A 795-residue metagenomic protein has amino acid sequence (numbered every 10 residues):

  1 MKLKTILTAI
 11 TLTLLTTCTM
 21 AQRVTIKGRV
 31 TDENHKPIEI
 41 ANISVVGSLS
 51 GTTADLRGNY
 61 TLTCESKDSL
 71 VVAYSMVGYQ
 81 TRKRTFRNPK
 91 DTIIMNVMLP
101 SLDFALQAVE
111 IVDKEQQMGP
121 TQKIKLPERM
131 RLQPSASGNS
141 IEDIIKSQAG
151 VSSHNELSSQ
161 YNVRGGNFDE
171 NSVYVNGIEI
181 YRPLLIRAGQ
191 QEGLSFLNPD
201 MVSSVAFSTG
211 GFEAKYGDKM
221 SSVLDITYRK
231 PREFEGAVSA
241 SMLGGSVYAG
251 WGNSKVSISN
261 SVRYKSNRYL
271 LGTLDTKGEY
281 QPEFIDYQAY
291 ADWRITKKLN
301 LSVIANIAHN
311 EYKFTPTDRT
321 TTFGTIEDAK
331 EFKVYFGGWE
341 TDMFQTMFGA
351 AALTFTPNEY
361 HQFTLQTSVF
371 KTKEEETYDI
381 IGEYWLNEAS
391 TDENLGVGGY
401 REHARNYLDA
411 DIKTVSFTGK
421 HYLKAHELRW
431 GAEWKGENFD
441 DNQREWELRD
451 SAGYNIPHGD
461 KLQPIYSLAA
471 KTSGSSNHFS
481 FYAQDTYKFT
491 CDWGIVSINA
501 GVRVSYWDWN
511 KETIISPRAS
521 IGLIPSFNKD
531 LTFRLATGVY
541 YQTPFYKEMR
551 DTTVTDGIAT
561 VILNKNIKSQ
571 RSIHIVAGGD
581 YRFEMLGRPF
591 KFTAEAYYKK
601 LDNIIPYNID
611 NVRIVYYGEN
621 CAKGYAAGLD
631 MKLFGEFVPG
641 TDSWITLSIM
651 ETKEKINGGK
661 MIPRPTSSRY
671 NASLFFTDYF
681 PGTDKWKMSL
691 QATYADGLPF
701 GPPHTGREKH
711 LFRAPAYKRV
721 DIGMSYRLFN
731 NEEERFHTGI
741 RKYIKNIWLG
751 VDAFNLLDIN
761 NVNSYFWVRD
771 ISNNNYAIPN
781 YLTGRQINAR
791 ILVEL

Functional and structural regions predicted by a protein language model:
T31-E33, A41-V46, S75-Q80, P89-P134 (+4 more regions): Short, acidic, small-residue-rich periplasmic hinge/interaction motif at the N-terminus of Gram-negative outer-membrane
T61-T63, E179-F207: Short acidic/polar hinge/loop motifs at secondary-structure boundaries that mediate gating or recognition
T63, E142-E179: Extracytoplasmic beta-strand/coil segments of soluble accessory domains associated with Gram-negative outer-membrane
M95-V97, S195-E235: A beta-strand signature from Gram-negative outer-membrane beta-barrel systems, especially the internal plug domain
A237, L243-Y264, K277-T317, W339-V369: Transmembrane beta-barrel wall of Gram-negative outer-membrane proteins
Q362-S368, N566-N620, G624-Y625, L749-F754: Membrane-embedded beta-barrel scaffold of Gram-negative outer-membrane proteins
K488-G494, Y597-K600, E619-P702, L792: Gram-negative outer-membrane beta-barrel transporters
G640, Y694-G701, Y726-L795: C-terminal beta-signal and adjacent terminal beta-strands/loops of Gram-negative outer-membrane beta-barrel proteins
